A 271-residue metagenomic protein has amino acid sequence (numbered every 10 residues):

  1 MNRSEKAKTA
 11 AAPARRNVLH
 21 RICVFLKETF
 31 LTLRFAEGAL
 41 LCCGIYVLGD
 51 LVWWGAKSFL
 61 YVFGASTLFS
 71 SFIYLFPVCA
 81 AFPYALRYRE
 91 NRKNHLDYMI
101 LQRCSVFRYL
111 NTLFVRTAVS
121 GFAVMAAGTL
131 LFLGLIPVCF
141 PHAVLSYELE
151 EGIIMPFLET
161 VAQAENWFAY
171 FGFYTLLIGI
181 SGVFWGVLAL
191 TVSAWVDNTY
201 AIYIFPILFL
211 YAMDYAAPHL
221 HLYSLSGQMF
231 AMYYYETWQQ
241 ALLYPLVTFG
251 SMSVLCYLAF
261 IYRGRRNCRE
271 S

Functional and structural regions predicted by a protein language model:
M1-N91, A194-W195, Y211-S271: Hydrophobic alpha-helical transmembrane segments
R15, L19-L26, F107, N111 (+2 more regions): Alpha-helical membrane-protein architecture signal
L41, N111-T112, V124, F205-P206 (+1 more regions): Hydrophobic core positions of alpha-helical segments in small-molecule transporters and transporter systems
V47-L86, F114-A194, F230-T248: Secretory targeting signals
L86-S120: Helix-loop-helix units of permease transmembrane domains in multi-pass membrane transporters, especially ABC
D97, V144-S146, R266-S271: Short, Lys/Arg-enriched, Gly/Pro-containing loop segments at transmembrane-helix junctions of multi-pass membrane
S105-F107, N198-Y203: Membrane-helix interface segments
R116-L130, Y200-Y234: Hydrophobic alpha-helical transmembrane segments of integral membrane proteins
